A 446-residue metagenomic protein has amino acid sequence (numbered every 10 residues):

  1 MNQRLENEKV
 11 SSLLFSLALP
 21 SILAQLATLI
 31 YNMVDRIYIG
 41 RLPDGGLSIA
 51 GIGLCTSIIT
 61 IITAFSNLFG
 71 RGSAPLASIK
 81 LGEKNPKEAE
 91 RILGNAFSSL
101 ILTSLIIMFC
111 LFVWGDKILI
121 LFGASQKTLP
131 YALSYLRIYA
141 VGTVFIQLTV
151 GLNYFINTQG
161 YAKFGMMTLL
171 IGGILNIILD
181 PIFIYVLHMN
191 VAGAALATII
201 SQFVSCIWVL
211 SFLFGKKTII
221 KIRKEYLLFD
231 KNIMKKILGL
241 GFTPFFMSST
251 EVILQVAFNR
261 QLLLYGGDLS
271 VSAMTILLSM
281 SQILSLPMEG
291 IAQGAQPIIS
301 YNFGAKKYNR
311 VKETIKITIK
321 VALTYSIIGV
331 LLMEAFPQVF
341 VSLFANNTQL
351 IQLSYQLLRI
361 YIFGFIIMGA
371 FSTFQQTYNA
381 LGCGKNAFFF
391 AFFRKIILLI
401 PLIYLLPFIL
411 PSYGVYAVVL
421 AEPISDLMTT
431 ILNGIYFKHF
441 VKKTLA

Functional and structural regions predicted by a protein language model:
M1-A18, A77-V144, V186-G241, I299-G364 (+1 more regions): Short alpha-helical transmembrane segments in multi-pass integral membrane proteins
S21, Q25, I37, P75 (+16 more regions): Transmembrane alpha-helix boundary and packing residues in multipass membrane permease domains and related
I22-P75, Y139-I146, K235-N302, A322-G329 (+3 more regions): Transmembrane helix-bundle signature of multi-pass secondary active exporters and lipid flippases
I30-M33, L42, G46, K80-E83 (+6 more regions): Helix-loop interface residues and adjacent transmembrane-helix termini in multi-pass membrane transporters, primarily
I49-F109, I146-G165, A273-L331, A335-P337 (+1 more regions): Small-residue-rich hydrophobic transmembrane alpha-helices
I61, N176-D180, C206-L210, I283-L286 (+3 more regions): Hydrophobic transmembrane alpha-helices of multi-pass small-molecule transporters
G70, Y139-N157, G165-G173, A194-I207 (+4 more regions): Short runs within selected transmembrane alpha-helices of multi-pass transporters and secretion channels
S372, L399-F408: Transmembrane alpha-helical segments of integral membrane proteins
